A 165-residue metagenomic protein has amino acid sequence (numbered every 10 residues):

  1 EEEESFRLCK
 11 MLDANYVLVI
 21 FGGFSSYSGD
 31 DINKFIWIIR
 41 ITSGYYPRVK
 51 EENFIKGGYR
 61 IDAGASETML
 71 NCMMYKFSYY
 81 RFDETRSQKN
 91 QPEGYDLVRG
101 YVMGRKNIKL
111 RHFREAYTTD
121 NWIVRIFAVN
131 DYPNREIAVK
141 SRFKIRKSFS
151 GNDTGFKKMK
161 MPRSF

Functional and structural regions predicted by a protein language model:
E1-F165: Extracytoplasmic
